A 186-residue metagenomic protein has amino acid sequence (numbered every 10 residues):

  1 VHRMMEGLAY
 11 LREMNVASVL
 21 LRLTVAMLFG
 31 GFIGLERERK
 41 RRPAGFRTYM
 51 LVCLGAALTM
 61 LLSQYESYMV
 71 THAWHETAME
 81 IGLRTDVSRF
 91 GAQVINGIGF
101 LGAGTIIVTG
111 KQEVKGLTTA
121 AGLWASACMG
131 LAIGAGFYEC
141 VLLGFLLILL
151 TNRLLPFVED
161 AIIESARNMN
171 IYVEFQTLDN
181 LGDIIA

Functional and structural regions predicted by a protein language model:
V1-I81, S88: Alpha-helical transmembrane segments and their membrane-interface boundaries that form or gate the permeation pathway
E6-T24, L131-I133, Y138-T151: Hydrophobic alpha-helical transmembrane segments of small proteolipidic membrane proteins, enriched in energy-coupled
G30, A56-M60, I98-T105, I148-P156: Alpha-helical transmembrane segments of multi-pass membrane proteins
G31-R42, L101-Q112, F157: C-terminal ends of transmembrane helices
R39-V52, D86-I95, T109-W124: Short, non-helical or kinked segments that cap or interrupt transmembrane helices
L51-L62, A121-I133: Small-residue-rich segments of transmembrane alpha-helices in multi-pass membrane proteins, especially helix faces
T71, R89-T105: Hydrophobic, membrane-facing alpha-helical anchors
F137-A186: Canonical alpha-helical transmembrane segment with a positive-inside/aromatic-interface signature
